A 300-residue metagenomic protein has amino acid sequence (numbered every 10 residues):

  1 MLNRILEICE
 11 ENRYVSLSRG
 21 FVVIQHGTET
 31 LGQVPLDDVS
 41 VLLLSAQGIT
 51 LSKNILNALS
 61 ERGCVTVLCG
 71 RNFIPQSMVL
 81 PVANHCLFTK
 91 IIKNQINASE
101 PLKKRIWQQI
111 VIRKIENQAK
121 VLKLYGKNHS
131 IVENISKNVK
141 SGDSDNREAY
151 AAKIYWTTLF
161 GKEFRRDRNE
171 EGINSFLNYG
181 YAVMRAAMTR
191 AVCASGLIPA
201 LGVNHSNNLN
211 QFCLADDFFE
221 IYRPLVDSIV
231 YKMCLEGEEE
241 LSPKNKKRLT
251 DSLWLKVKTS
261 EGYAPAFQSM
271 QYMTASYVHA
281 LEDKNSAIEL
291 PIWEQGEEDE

Functional and structural regions predicted by a protein language model:
M1-L31: N-terminal, Lys/Arg-enriched amphipathic/low-complexity engagement segments that precede the first folded domain
R4-L6, N12-R13, E61, P75-E300: Active-site helix-to-loop segments that bind/position phosphate- or nucleotide-bearing substrates and donors across
V15-S16, V34-L36, N169: Solvent-exposed alpha-helices and their adjacent loops that cap or buttress functional pockets in soluble metabolic
V22-I24, L31, V41-L43, L51 (+3 more regions): A broad, structure-centric signal for solvent-exposed, well-ordered loop/edge residues that line or flank functional
V34-L87: Glycine/small-residue-rich interface belts in oligomeric ring/scaffold proteins and their assembly partners
